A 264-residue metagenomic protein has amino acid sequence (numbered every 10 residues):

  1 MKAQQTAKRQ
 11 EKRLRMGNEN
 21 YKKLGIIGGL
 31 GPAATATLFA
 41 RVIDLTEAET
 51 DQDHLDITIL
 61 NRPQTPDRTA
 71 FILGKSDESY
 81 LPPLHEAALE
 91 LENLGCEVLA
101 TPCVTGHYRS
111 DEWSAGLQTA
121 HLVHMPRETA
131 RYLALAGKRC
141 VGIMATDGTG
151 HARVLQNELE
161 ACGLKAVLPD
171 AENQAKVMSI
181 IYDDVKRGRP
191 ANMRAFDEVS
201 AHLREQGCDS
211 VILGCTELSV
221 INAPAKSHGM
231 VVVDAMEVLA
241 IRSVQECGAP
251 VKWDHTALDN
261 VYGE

Functional and structural regions predicted by a protein language model:
K8, K12-E264: Non-catalytic structural scaffold of enzyme domains
